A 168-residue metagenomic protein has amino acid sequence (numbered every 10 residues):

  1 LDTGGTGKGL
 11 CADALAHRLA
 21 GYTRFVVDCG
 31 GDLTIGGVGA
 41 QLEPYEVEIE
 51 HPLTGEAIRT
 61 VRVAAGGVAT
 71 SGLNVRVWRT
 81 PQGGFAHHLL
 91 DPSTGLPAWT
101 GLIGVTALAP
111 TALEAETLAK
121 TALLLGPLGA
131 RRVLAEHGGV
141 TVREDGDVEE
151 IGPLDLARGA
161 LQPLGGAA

Functional and structural regions predicted by a protein language model:
L1-A168: Mature catalytic core of soluble alpha/beta enzymes
